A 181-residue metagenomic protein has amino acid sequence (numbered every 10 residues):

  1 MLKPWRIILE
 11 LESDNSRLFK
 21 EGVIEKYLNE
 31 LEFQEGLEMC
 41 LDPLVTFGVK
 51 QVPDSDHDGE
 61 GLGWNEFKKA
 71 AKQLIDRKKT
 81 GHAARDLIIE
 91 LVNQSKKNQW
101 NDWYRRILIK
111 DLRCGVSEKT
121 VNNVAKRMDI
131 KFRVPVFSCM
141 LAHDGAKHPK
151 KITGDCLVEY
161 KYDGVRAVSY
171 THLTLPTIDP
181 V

Functional and structural regions predicted by a protein language model:
M1-L173: N-terminal nucleic-acid-engaging modules of covalent nucleotidyltransferase systems
H172-V181: Single conserved hydrophobic/aromatic residue that forms the stacking wall/gate of nucleotide- or nucleobase-binding
